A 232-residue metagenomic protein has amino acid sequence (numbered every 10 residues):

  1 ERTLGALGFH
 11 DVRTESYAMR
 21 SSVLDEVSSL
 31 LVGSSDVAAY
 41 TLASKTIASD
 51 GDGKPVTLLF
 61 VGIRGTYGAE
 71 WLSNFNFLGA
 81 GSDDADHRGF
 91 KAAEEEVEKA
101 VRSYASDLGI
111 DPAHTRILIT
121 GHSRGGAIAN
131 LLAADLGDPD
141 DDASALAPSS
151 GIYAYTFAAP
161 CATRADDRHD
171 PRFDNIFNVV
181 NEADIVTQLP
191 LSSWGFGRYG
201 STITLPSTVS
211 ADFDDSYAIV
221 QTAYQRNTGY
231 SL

Functional and structural regions predicted by a protein language model:
E1-R2: Signal-peptide-cleavage-adjacent N-terminal segments of secreted and extracellular proteins
G5-T120, D135-G151, H169, F173: A conserved cap/lid and substrate-binding interface adjacent to the catalytic center of lipid-processing enzymes
T46, G65-Y67, S123, T156-C161 (+1 more regions): Short, flexible loop/turn elements at secondary-structure junctions
G121-G125, A129: Gly/Ala-rich beta-loop-alpha elbow adjacent to hydrolase catalytic centers
N130-A134: Short, hydrophobic alpha-helix immediately C-terminal to the catalytic nucleophile
A145-S231: The feature captures the conserved acid-bearing segment of alpha/beta-hydrolase catalytic domains
